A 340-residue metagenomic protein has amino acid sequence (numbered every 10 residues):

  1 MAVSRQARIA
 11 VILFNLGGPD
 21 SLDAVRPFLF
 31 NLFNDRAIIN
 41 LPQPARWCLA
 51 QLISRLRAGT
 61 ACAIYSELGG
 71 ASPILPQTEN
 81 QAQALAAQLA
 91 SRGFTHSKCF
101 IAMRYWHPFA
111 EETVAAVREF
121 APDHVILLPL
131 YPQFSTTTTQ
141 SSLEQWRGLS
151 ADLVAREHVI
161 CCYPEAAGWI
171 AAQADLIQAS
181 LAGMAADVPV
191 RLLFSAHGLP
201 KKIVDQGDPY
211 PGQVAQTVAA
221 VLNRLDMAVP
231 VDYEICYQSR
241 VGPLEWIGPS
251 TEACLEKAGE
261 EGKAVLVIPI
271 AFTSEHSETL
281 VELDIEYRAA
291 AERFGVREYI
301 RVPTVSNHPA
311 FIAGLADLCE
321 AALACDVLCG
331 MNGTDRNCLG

Functional and structural regions predicted by a protein language model:
A2-G340: Active-site-proximal alpha-helix that buttresses catalytic centers in soluble enzyme cores
